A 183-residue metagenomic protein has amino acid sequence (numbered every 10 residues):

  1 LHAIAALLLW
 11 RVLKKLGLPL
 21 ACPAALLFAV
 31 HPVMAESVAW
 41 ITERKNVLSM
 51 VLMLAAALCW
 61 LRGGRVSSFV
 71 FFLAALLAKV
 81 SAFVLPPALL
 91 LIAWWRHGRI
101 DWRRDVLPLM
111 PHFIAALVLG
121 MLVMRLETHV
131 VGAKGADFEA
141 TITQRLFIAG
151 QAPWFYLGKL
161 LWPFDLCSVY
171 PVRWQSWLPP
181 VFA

Functional and structural regions predicted by a protein language model:
L1-A183: Polytopic membrane enzymes that build or remodel cell-surface glycoconjugates and lipids
